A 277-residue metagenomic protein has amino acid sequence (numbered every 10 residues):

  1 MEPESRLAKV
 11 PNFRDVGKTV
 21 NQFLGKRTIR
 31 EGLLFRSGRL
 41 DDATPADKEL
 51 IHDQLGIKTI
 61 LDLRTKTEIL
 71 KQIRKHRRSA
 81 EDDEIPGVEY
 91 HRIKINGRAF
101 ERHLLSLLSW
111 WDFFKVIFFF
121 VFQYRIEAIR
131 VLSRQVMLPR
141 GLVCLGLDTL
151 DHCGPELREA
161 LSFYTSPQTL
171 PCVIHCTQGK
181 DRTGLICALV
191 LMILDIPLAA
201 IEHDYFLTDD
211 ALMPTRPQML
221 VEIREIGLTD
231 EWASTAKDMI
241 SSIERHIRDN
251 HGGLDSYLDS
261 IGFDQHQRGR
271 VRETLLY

Functional and structural regions predicted by a protein language model:
M1-V173, L185-Y277: Cys-dependent protein tyrosine phosphatase-like superfamily
Q178, R182-T183: Ser/Thr-glycine-rich phosphate-binding loops at phosphate-binding pockets of nucleotides, nucleotide cofactors
